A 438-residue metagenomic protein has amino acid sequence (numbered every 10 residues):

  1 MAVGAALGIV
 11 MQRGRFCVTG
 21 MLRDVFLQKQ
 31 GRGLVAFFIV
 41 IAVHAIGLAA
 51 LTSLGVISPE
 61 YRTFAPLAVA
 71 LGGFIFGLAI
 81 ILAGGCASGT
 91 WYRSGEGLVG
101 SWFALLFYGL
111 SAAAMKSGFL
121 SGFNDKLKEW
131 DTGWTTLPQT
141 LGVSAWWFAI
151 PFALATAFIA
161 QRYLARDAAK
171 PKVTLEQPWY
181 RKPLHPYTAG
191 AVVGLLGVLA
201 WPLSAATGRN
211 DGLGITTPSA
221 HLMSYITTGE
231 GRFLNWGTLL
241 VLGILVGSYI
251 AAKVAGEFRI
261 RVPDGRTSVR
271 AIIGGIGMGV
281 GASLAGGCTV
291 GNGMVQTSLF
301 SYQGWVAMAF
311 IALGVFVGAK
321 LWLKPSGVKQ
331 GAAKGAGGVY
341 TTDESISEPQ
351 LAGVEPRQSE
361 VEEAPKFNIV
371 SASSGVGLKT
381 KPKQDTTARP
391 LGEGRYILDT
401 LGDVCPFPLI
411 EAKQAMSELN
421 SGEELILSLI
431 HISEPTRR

Functional and structural regions predicted by a protein language model:
M1-E355, E360-E363, N368-A372, V376: Membrane-interfacial helix-loop segments of redox and metal-homeostasis proteins, especially TM-loop-TM junctions
T207, T400, I426: Conserved short-loop catalytic and cofactor-binding motifs
T289, A412, T436: Ser/Thr-centric signal marking residues that sit in or immediately flank functional binding/regulatory motifs
K381-N420: An N-terminal amphipathic alpha-helical segment
S417-L429: Short glycine-rich, basic-tinged beta-strand/loop micro-motifs
I430-T436: Residue-level detector of conserved catalytic or cofactor/ligand-binding positions in enzyme active sites
